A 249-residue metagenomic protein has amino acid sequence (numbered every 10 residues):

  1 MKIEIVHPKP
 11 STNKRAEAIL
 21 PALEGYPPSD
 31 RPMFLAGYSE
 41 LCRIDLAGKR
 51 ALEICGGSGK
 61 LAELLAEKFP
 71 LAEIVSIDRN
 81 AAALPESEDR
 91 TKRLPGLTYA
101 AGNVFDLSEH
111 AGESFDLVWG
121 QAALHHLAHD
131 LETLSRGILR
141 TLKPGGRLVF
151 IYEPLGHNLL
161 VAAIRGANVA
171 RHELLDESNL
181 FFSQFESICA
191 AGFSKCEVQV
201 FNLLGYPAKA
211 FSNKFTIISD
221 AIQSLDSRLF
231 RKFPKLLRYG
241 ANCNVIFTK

Functional and structural regions predicted by a protein language model:
M1-D45: Conserved class I S-adenosyl-L-methionine
K49-G57: Conserved class I S-adenosyl-L-methionine
K60-D106: Class I SAM-dependent methyltransferase SAM/SAH-binding core
Y99, R165, V200-K249: A C-terminal cap/extension of S-adenosyl-L-methionine-dependent methyltransferases that defines the acceptor-substrate
W119: A conserved beta-strand element that flanks and buttresses the S-adenosyl-L-methionine
E132-P144: A short glycine-rich, Lys/Arg-flanked "PGG" loop and its adjoining helix->strand segment in the class I
G146-E153: Conserved beta-strand signature within the Rossmann-like core of class I S-adenosyl-L-methionine
D176-G192: Short alpha-helix
